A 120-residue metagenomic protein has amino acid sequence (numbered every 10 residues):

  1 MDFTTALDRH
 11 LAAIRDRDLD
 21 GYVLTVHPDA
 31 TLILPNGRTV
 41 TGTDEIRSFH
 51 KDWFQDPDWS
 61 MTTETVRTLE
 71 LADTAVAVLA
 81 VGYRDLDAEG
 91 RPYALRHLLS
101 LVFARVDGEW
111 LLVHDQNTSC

Functional and structural regions predicted by a protein language model:
M1-G21, T31-C120: A beta-strand edge to alpha-helix "cap/lid" segment located at domain peripheries
H27: Helix-to-beta-strand junctions that scaffold the AdoMet/dcAdoMet cofactor pocket in Class I SAM-dependent enzymes
